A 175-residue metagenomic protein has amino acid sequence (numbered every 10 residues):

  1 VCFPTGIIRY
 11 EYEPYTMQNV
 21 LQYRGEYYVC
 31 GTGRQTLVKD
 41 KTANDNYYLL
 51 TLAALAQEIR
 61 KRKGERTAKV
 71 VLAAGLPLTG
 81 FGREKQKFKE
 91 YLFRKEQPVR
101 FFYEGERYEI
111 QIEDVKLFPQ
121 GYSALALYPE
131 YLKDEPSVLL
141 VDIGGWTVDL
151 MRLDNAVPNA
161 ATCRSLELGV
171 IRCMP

Functional and structural regions predicted by a protein language model:
V1, V148-R152: Short beta-strand scaffold segments in enzyme catalytic cores
V1-L139, A156-P175: Nucleotide/phosphate-binding catalytic cleft detector across ATP-hydrolyzing and phosphate-transferring enzymes
L139-D142, W146-T147: Internal active-site segments that recognize and position negatively charged phosphoryl groups and nucleotide moieties
T147-V148, R172: Short, flexible micro-motifs
